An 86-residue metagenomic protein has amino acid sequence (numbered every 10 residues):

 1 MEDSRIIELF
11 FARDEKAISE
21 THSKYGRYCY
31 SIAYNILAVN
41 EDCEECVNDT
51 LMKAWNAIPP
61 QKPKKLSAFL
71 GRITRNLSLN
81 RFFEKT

Functional and structural regions predicted by a protein language model:
M1-I6: Intrinsic, short, N-terminal disordered tails of RNA polymerase sigma-factor systems
I7-E8, Y30, Y34, W55 (+2 more regions): Solvent-exposed, non-membrane alpha-helical residues enriched in polar/charged side chains
F11-A12, D49-L66, E84-K85: Sigma70-family region 2
F11-E20, Y30-D49: Short, charged helix-capping/linker segments at alpha-helix termini
T21, Y25, C29, T50 (+1 more regions): Residue-level preference for hydrophobic side chains embedded in well-ordered alpha helices
S23, E44, K64: Conserved catalytic core of two-component sensor histidine kinases
R75-T86: Arg/Lys-rich amphipathic alpha helix in sigma70-family domain 2
